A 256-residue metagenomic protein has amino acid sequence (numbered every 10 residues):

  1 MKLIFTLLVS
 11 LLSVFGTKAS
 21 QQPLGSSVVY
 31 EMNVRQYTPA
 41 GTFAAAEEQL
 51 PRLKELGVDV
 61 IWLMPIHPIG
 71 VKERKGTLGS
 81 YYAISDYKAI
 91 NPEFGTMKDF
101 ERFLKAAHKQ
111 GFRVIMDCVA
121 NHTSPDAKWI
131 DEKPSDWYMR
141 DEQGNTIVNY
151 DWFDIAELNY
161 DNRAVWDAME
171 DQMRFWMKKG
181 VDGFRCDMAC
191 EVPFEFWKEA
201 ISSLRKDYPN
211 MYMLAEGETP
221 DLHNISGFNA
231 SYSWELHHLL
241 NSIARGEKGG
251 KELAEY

Functional and structural regions predicted by a protein language model:
I4-S13: Bacterial N-terminal signal peptides
T17-A19: Sec/Tat signal peptide C-region and signal peptidase I cleavage site
Q21-A44, E48-D59, P65-K179, A200-Y208 (+3 more regions): Substrate-binding/active-site clefts of carbohydrate-active enzymes
V58, V181-D182, F228-N229: A structural motif
I115, G183-A189: Short catalytic-loop micro-motif centered on adjacent basic/acidic residues
H122-T123, F184, V192, D221: Catalytic P-loop NTPase motifs of RecA-like helicase/translocase cores
A189-C190, F194, I201-R205, Y212-G217: Aromatic- and carboxylate-enriched substrate-binding clefts and catalytic-loop regions of carbohydrate-active enzymes
S202, G217-Y256: Noncatalytic carbohydrate-binding groove/subsite architecture in carbohydrate-active enzymes
